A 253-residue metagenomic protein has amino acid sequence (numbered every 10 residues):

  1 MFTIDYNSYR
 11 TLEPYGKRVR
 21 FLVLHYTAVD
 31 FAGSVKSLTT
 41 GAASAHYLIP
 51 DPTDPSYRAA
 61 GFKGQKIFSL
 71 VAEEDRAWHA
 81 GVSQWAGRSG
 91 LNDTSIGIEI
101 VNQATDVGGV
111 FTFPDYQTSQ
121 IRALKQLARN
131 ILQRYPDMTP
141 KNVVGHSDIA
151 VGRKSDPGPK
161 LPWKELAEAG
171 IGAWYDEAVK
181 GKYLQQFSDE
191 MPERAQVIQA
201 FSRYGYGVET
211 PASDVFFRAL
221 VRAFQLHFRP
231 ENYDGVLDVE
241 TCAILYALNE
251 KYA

Functional and structural regions predicted by a protein language model:
M1-D137, K141: Active-site-adjacent loop/helix surface patches within enzyme catalytic domains that shape the substrate-binding cleft
D54, A60-G61, V71, S147 (+1 more regions): Generic detector of bulky aromatic hydrophobic side chains
G109-A212, A219-Y233, V239-A247: Basic/polar, cationic surfaces and motifs that engage anionic cell-wall and phosphate/carboxylate ligands
K251-A253: C-terminal extensions
